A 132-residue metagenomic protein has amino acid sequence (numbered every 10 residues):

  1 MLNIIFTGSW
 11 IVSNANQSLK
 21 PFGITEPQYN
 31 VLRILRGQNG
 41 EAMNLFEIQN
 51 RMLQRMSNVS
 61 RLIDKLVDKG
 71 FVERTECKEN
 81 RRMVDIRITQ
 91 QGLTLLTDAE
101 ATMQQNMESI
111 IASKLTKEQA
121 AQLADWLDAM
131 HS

Functional and structural regions predicted by a protein language model:
M1-F22, K69: N-terminal leader segment of winged-helix/HTH proteins
N3, N30-I34, T94, Q122: Pre-recognition alpha-helix immediately N-terminal to the DNA-recognition helix within helix-turn-helix or winged-helix
I5, R33-G40, E100, D128: Short, locally clustered residues in the helix-turn-helix/winged-helix DNA-binding domain
S13-Q54: N-terminal helix-turn-helix DNA-binding core of bacterial DNA-binding proteins
L45, I63-D64: Short, hydrophobic-biased segments on the C-terminal half of alpha helices that form "recognition helices"
L62, W126: Residues in the recognition helix of alpha-helical DNA-binding motifs
D64-Q122: Charged, amphipathic alpha-helical coiled-coil/dimerization segments
